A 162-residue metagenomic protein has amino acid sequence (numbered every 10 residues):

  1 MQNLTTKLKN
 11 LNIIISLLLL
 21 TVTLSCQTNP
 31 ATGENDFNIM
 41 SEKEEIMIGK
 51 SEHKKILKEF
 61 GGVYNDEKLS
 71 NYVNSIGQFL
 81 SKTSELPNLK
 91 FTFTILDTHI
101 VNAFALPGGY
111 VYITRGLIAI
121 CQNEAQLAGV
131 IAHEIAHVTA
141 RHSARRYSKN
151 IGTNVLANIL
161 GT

Functional and structural regions predicted by a protein language model:
Q2-I15: Bacterial N-terminal signal peptides that target proteins for export
L11-I14, T23-T162: A Zn2+-metalloprotease active-site environment signal
